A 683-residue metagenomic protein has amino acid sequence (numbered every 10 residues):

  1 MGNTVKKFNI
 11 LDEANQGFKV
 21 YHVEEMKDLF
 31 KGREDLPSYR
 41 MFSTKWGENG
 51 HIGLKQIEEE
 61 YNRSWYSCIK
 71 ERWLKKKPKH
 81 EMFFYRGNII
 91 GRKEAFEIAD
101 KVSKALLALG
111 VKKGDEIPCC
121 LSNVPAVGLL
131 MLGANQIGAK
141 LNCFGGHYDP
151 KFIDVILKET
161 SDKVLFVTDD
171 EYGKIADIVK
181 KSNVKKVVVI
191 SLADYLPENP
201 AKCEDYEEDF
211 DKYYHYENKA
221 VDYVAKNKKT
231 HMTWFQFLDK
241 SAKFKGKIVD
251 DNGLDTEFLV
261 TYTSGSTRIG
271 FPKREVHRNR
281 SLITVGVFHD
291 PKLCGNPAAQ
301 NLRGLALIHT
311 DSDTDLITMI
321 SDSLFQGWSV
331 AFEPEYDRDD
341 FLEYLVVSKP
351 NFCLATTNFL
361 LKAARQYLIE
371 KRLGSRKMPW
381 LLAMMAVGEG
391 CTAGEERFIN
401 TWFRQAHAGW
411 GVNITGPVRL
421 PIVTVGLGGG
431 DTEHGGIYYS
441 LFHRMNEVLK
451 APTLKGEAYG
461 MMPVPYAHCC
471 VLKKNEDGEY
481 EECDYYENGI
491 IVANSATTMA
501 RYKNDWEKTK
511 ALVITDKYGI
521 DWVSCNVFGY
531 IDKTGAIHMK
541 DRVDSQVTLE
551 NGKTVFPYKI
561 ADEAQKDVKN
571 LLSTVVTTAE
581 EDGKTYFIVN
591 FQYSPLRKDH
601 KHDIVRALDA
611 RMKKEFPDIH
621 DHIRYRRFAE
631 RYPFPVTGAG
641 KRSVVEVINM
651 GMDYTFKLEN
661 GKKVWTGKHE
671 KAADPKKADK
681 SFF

Functional and structural regions predicted by a protein language model:
M1-I90, E94-L109, K113, N183 (+5 more regions): N-lobe entry segment of adenylate-forming
R63, V492-E550, T554-P557, E670-F683: Conserved ATP-binding/catalytic segment of the ANL
Y85-I89, K104-Y148, L302-T310: Conserved AMP-binding/adenylate-forming
G91-K93, V224, V249-D251, F258-T284: Conserved AMP-binding A3 loop
F96-V102, F237-A242, K273-N296: Conserved structural elements of the adenylate-forming
G138, I283-R303, D311-L354, Q366-K371 (+1 more regions): Conserved AMP-binding/adenylation subdomain of ANL enzymes
M232, N351-L354, R365-P452, Y480 (+1 more regions): Gly/Ser/Thr-rich phosphate-binding loop
V527, V547, V576-T578, I588 (+1 more regions): Conserved C-terminal "lid"/linker of ANL adenylate-forming enzymes
